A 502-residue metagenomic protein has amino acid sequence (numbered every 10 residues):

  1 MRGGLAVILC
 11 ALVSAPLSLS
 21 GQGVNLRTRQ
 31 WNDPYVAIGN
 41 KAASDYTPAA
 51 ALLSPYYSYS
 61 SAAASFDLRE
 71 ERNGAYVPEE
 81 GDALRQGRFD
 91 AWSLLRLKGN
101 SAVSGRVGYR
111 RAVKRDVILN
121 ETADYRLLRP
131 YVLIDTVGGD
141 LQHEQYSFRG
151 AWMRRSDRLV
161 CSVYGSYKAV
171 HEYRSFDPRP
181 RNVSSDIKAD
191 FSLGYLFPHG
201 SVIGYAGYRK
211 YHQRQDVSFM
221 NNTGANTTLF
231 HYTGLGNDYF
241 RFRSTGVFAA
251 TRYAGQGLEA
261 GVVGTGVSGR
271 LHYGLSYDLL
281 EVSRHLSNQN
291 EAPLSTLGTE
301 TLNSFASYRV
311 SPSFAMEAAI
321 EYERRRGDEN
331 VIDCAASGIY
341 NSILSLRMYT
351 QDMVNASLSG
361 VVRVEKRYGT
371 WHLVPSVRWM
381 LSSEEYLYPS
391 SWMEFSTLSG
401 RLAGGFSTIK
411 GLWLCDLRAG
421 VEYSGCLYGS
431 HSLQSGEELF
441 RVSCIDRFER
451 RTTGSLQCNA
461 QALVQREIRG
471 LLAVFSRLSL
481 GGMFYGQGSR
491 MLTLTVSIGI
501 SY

Functional and structural regions predicted by a protein language model:
L19-R115: N-terminal, post-signal peptide beta-strand-biased segments of exported outer-membrane/organellar beta-barrel and other
V24-R27, F197, R490-Y502: Outer-membrane beta-barrel "beta-signal"
Y56-A62, G99-G105, D157-C161, P198-V202 (+7 more regions): Outer-envelope beta-barrel architecture signal
F66-R72, Y109-V113, R154-R158, Y167-H171 (+12 more regions): Transmembrane beta-strands of outer-membrane beta-barrel pores
R72-E79, D116-T122, Y173-R181, Q215-N221 (+7 more regions): Outer-membrane beta-barrel translocator domains and adjoining extracellular loop/strand segments of Gram-negative
A83-F89, Q142-F148, R181-A189, A254-A260 (+7 more regions): Residues that define the transmembrane beta-barrel architecture of outer-membrane proteins
F89-L95, F148-R154, A189-Y195, A260-G266 (+9 more regions): Residues on the lipid-exposed face of transmembrane beta-strands in outer-membrane beta-barrel proteins
N237-P375: Long, internal scaffold/assembly segments composed of regular secondary structure
